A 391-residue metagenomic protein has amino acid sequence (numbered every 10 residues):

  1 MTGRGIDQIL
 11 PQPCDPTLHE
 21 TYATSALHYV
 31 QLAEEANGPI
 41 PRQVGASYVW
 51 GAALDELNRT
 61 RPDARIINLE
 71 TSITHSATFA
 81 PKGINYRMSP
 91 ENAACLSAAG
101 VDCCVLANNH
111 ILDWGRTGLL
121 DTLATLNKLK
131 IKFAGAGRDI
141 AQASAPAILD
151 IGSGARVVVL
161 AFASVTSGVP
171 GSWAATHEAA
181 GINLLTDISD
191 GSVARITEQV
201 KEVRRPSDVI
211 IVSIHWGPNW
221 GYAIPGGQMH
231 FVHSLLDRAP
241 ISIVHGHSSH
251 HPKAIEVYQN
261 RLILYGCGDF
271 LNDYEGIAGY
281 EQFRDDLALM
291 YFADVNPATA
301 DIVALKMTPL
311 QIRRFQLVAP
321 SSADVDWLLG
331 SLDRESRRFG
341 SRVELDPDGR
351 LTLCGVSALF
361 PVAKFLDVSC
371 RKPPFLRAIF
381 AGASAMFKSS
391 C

Functional and structural regions predicted by a protein language model:
M1-C391: Acidic, metal/ion-coordinating pockets
